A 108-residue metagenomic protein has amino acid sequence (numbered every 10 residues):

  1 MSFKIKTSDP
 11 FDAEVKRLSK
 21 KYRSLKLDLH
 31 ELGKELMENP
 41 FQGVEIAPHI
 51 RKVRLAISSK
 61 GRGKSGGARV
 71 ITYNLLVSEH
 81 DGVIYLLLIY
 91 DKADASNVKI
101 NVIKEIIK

Functional and structural regions predicted by a protein language model:
M1-E31: Arg/Lys-rich, positively charged N-terminal/basic patches that mediate binding to nucleic acids
I5, R23-K26, V44-A47, S65 (+2 more regions): Non-catalytic, surface-exposed connector residues within folded enzymatic/regulatory domains
E14-L18, N39, A56, Y90-A93: Alpha-helix C-capping/helix-to-loop hinge sites
M37-G61: A short, surface-exposed loop/turn module that caps and links secondary-structure elements
I57-A68, A95: Arg/Lys-rich, often Gly-containing low-complexity segments of ribosomal proteins
A68, Y73-K108: Enriched for short, Lys/Arg-rich terminal
